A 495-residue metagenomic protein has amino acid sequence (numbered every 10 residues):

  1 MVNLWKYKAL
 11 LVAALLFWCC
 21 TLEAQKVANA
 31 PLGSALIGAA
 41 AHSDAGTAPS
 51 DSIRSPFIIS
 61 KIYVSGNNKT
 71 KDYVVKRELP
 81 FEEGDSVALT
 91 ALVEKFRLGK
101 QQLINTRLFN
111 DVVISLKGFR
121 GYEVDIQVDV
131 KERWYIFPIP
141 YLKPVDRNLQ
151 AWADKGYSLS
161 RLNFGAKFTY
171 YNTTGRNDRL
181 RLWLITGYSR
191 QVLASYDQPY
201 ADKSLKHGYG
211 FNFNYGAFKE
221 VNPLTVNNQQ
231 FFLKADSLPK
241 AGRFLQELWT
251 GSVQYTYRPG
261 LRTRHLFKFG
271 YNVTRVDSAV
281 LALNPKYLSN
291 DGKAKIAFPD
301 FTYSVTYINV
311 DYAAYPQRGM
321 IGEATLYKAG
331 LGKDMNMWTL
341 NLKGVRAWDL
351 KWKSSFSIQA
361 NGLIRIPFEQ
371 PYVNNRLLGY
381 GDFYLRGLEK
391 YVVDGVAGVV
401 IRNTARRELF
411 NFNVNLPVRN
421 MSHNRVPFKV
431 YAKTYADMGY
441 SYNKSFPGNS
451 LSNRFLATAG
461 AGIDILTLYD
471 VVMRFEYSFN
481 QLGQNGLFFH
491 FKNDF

Functional and structural regions predicted by a protein language model:
M1-L11: Bacterial N-terminal signal peptides that target proteins for export
L10-C19: Bacterial N-terminal signal peptides
Q25-L149, K167, R181-D202, L340-K343 (+3 more regions): Periplasmic polypeptide-binding modules associated with outer-membrane biogenesis and secretion
V130-T302, Y307-V310, M320, L377-F383 (+3 more regions): Gram-negative/organellar outer-membrane beta-barrel architecture
N214-F218, N272-T274, T325-L331, L363-P367 (+1 more regions): Short glycine-rich beta-strand segments
Q230, K353, A405-V414, V418 (+1 more regions): Outer-membrane beta-barrel transmembrane domain signature
P285-S289, A297, V373-Y384, Y440-S441 (+1 more regions): Solvent-exposed, glycine/polar-rich loop segments of beta-barrel outer-membrane systems
F298-R425, F489: C-terminal outer-membrane beta-barrel translocator/porin domains of Gram-negative envelope proteins and their
